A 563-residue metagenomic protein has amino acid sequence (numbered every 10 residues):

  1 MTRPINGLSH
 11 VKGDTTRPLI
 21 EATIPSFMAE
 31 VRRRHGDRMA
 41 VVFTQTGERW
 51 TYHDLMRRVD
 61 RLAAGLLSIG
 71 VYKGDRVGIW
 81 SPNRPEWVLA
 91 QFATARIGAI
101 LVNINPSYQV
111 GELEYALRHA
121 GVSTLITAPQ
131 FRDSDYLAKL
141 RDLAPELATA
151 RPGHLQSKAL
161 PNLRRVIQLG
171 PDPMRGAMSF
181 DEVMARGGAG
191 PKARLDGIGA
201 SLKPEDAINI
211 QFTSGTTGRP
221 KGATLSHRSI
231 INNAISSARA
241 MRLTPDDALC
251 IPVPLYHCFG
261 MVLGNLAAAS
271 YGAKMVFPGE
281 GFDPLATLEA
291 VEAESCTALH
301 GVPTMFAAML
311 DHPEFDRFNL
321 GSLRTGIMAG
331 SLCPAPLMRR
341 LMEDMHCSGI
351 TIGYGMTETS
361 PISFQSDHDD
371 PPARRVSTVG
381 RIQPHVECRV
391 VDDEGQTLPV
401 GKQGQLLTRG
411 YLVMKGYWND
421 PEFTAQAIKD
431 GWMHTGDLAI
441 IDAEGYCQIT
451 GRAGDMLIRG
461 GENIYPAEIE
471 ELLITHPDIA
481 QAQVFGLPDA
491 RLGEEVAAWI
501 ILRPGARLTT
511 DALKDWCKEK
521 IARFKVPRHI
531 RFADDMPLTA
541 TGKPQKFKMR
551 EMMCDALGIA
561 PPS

Functional and structural regions predicted by a protein language model:
I20, D37-F92, Q109-E114, S179-G188 (+2 more regions): Conserved AMP-binding/adenylate-forming core of the ANL superfamily
G36-D37, A159-L163, I167-F212, R219 (+2 more regions): Conserved pre-ATP/AMP-binding loop-to-beta segment of ANL
R49-H53, G199-N232, K546: Conserved AMP-binding A3 loop
I69, I97-A185, P504-A506: Structural core segment of the AMP-binding/adenylate-forming
Y108-Y115, L125-P129, L299, G410 (+5 more regions): AMP-binding/adenylate-forming catalytic core of the ANL superfamily
R164, A522-K543, A560-S563: AMP-binding/adenylate-forming catalytic domain of the ANL superfamily
M184-A185, A273, A293-G301, L310-R374 (+2 more regions): Gly/Ser/Thr-rich phosphate-binding loop
I231-A248, C258-A298, H312: Conserved AMP-binding/adenylation subdomain of ANL enzymes
